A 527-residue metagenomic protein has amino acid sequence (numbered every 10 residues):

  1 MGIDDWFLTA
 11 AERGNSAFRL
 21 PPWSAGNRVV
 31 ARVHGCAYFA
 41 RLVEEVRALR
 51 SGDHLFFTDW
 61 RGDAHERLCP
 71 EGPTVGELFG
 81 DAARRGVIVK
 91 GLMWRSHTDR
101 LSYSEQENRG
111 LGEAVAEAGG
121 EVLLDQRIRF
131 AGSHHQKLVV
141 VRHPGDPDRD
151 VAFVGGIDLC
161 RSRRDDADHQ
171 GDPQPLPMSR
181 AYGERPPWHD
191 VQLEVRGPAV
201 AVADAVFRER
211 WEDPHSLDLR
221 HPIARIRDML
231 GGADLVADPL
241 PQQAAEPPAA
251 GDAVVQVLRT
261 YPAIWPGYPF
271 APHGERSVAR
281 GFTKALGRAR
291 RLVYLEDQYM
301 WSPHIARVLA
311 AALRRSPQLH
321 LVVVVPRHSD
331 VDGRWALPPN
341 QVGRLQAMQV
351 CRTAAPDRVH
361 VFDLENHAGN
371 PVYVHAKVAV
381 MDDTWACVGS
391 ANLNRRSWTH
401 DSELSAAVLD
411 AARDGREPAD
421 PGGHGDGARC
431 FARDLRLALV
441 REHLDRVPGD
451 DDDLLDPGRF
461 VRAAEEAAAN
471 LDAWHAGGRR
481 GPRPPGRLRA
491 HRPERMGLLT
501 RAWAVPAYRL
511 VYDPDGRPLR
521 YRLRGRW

Functional and structural regions predicted by a protein language model:
M1-W527: Charged, low-complexity intrinsically disordered terminal segments
